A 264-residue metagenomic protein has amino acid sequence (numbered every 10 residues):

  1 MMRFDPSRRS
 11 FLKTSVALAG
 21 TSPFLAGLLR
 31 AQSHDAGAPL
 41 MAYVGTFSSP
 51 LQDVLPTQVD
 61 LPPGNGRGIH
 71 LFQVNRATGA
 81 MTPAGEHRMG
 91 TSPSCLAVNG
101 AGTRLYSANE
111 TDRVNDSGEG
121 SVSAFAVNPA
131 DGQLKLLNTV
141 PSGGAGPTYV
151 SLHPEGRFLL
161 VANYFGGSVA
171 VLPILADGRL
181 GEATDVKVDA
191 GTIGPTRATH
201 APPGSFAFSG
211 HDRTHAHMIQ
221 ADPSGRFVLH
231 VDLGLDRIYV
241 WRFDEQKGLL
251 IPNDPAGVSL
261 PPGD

Functional and structural regions predicted by a protein language model:
R3-F4, S10-A31: N-terminal export signals
G37, G100-A101, P154-E155, P223-S224: Residue-level detector of Asp-centered blade-edge/turn motifs that repeat once per structural unit in beta-propeller
S49-Q52, T111-N115, G166-G167, L235-D236: Short glycine/acidic-enriched loop and turn motifs that connect beta-strands
Q73-T78, A126-G132, P173-G181, R242-L249: Short loop/turn segments immediately following beta-strands, especially the blade-tip and inter-blade linker loops
T82-H87, L136-V140, S205-F208, D254-S259: A short beta-strand motif characteristic of beta-propeller blades
Q133-H217: Asp-box/WD-like beta-propeller blade repeats and closely related beta-sheet repeat scaffolds
